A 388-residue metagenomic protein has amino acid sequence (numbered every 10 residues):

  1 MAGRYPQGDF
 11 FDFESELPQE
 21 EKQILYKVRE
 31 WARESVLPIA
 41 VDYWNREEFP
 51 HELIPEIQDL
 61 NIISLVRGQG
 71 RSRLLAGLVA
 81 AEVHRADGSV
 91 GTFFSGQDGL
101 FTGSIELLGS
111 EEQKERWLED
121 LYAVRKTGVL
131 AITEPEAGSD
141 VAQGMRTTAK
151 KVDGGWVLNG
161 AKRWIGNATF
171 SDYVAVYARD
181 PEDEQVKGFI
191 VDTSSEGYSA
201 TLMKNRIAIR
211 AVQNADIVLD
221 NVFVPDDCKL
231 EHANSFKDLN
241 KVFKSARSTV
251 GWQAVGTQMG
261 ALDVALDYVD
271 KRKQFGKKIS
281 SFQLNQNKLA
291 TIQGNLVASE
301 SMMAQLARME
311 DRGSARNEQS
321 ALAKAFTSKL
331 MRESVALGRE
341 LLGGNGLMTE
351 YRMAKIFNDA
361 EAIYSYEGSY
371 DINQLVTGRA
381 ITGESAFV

Functional and structural regions predicted by a protein language model:
A2-E14, V79, L100, L342-V388: Glycine-rich phosphate/cofactor-binding loops in nucleotide/flavin-utilizing enzymes
F13-L17, Q23-I24, S199-V297, A362-I363 (+2 more regions): Glycine-rich beta->alpha junctions and the first turn(s) of the following alpha-helix
L37-N45, D270-K277, Q293-F326, V335 (+1 more regions): C-terminal helix-coil-helix/basic helical segment that borders enzyme active sites and/or dimer interfaces and provides
Q58-R125, G166-Y173, E310, K355-D359: Internal helix-loop-helix
V124-T133: A short, Trp-centered hydrophobic/proline-enriched beta-strand micro-motif
G138, R163-A168, S245-V250, E361-S369: Glycine-rich phosphate/pyrophosphate-binding beta-alpha loops
T147-K150: A structural signal for short hydrophobic beta-strand segments in well-ordered beta-sheet cores
A161-A200: A short core secondary-structure module
